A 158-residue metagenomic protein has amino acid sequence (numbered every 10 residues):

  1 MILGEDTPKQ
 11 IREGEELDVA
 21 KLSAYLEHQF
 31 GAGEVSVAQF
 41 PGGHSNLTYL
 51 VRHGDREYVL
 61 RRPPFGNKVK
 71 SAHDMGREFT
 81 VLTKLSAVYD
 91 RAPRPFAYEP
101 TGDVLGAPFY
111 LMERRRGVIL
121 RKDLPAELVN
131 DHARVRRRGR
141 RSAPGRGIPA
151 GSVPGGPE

Functional and structural regions predicted by a protein language model:
M1-A32: Juxta-kinase regulatory segment immediately upstream of eukaryotic protein kinase catalytic domains
E34-E158: ATP-binding pocket architecture of kinase catalytic cores
